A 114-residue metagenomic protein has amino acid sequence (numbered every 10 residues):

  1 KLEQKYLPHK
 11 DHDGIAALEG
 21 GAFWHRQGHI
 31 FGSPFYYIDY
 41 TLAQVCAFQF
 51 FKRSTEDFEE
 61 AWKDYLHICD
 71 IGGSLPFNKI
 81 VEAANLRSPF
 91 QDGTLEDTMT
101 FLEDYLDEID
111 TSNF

Functional and structural regions predicted by a protein language model:
K1-F114: C-terminal, non-catalytic "cap/extension" segments appended to globular domains
